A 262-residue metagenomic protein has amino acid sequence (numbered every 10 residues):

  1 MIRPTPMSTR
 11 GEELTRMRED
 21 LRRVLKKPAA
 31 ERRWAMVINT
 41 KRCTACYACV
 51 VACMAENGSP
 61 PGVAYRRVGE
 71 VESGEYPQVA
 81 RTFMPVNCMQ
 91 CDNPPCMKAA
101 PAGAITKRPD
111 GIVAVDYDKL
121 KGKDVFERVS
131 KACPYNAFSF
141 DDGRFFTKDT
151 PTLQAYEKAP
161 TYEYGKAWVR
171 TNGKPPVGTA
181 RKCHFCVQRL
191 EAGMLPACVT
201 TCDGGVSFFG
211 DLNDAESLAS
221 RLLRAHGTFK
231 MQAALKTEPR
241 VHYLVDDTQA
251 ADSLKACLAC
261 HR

Functional and structural regions predicted by a protein language model:
M1-R262: Non-ligating segments of multi-cofactor redox enzymes
